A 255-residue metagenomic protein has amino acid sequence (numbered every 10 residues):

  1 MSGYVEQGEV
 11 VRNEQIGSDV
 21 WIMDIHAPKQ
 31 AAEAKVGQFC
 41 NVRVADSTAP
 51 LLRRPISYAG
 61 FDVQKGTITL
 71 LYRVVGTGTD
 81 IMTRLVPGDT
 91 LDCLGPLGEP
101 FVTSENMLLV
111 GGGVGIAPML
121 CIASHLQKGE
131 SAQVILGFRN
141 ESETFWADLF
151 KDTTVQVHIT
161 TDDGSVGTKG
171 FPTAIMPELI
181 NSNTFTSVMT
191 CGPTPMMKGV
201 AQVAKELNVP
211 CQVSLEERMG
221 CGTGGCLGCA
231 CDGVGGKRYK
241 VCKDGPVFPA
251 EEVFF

Functional and structural regions predicted by a protein language model:
S2-P87: Ferredoxin-reductase
S2-Y4, R238-F255: Short, basic/aromatic-enriched C-terminal tail that caps enzymatic domains
R12, G60, I159-T161, V213 (+1 more regions): Structural signal for conserved beta-strand scaffold positions within catalytic alpha/beta enzyme cores
A45-A49, G95-P100, G235: Short, charged beta-turn/beta-strand-edge "cap" motif at the junction between a beta-strand and an adjacent loop
T77-L215: FNR/FR-type flavoprotein reductase catalytic core
P118, T194, E217-P246: Local cysteine-cluster metal-coordination motifs and their immediate loop/turn environment, predominantly Fe-S cluster
